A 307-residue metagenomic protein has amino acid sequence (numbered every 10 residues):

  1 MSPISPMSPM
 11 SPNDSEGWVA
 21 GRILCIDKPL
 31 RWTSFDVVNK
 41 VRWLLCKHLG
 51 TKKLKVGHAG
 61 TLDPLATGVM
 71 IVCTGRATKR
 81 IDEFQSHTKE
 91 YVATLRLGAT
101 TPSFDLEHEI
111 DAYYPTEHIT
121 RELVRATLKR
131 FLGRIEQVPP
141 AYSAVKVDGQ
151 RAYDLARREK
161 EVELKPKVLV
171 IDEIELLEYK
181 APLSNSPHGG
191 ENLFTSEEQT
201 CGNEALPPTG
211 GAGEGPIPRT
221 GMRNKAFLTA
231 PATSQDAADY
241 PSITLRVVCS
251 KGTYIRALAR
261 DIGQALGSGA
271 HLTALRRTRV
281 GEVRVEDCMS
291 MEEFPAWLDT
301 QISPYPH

Functional and structural regions predicted by a protein language model:
M1-T209, G213-H307: Catalytic/RNA-binding core of pseudouridine synthases
